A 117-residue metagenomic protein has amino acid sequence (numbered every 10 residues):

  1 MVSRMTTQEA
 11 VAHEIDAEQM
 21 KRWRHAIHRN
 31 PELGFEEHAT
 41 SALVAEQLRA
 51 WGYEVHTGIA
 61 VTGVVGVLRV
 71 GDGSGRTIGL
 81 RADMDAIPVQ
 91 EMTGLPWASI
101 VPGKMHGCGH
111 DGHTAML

Functional and structural regions predicted by a protein language model:
R4-H106, A115: Acidic/His- and Gly-rich active-site-bordering loop/insert found across diverse amide/peptide-bond hydrolases
